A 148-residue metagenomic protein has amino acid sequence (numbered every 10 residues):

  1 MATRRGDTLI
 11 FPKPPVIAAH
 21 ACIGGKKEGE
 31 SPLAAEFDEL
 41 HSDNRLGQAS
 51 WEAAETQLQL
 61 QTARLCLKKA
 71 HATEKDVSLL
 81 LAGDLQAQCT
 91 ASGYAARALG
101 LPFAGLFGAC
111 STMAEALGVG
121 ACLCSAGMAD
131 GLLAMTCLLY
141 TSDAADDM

Functional and structural regions predicted by a protein language model:
M1-L81, L85-A104: Conserved "HGTGT" condensation-loop signature of ketosynthase/thiolase-family condensing enzymes that catalyze
A2, G6, A114-G118, S142: Glycine-/small-residue-rich "gating" segment that lines the acyl/pantetheine channel and substrate pocket
K27, E36-L40, M128-L139: A short, terminal or domain-edge coil/loop segment
L60-L67, L117, A121, D146: Residues within alpha-helical segments
G83-Q88, C110-S111, T136-L139: Acidic, glycine-rich active-site loops and adjacent beta-strand->loop/helix elements that engage anionic groups
F107-A134: Active-site-proximal alpha-helical scaffold in enzymes
Y140-M148: Single conserved hydrophobic/aromatic residue that forms the stacking wall/gate of nucleotide- or nucleobase-binding
